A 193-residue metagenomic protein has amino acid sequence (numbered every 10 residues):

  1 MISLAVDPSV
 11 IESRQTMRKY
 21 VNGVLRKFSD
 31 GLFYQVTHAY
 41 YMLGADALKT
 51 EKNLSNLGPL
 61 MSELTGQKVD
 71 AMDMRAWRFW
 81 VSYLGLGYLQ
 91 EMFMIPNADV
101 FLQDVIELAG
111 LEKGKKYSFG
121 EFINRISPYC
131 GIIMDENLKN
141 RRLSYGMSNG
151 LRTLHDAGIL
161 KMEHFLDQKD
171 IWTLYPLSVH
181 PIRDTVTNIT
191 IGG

Functional and structural regions predicted by a protein language model:
M1-G193: Donor-sugar nucleotide-binding helix/loop cap in glycosyltransferases
